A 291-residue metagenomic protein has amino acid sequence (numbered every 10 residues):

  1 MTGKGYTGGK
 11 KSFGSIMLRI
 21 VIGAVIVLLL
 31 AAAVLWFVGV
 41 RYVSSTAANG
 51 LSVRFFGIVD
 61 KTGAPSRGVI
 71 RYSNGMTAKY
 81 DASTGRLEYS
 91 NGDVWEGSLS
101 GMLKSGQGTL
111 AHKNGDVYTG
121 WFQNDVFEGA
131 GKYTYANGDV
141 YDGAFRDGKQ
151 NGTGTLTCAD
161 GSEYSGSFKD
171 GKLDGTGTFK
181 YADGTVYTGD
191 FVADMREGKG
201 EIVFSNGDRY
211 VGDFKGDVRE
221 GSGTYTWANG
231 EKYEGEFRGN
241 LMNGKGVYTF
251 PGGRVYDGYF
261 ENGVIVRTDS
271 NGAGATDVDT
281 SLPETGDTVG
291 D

Functional and structural regions predicted by a protein language model:
T2-D291: Glycine/tyrosine- and acidic-biased, solvent-exposed loop/turn segments at the edges of beta-strands
